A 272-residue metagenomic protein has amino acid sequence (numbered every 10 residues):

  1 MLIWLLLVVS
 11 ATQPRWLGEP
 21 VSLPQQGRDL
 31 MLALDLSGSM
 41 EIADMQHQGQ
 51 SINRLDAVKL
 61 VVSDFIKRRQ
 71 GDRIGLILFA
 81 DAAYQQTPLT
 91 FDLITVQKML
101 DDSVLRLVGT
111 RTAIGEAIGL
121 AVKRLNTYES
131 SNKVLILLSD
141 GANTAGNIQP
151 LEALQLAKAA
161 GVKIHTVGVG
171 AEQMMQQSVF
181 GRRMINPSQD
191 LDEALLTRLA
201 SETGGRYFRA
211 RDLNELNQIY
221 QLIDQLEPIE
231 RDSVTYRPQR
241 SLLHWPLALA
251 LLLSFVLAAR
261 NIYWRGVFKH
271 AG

Functional and structural regions predicted by a protein language model:
M1-M31, G38-K67: An amphipathic, basic-hydrophobic helix/alpha-beta surface used to engage anionic, phosphate-rich ligands or surfaces
M1-S22, P228-G272: C-terminal signal-anchor/stop-transfer transmembrane helix together with its immediate cytosolic, Lys/Arg-enriched
D29-S39, A57, R73-F79, P88 (+5 more regions): Soluble periplasmic/extracytoplasmic beta-strand elements of cell-envelope proteins
L34, M40-A43, A82-I114, L199-E202: Short, charged loop segments at secondary-structure junctions
D44-I52, V62, A83-Q86, D102-T110 (+3 more regions): Second-shell loop/turn segments in exported
Q70-D102, V122-Y128, Q176-E193, I219-Q221: Short beta-strand-loop
T112, V134, G141-E202: VWA/integrin I-like adhesion module and closely mimicked acidic/polar interface patches used
L196-L226: Extended, hydrophilic extramembrane loops/domains of integral membrane proteins
